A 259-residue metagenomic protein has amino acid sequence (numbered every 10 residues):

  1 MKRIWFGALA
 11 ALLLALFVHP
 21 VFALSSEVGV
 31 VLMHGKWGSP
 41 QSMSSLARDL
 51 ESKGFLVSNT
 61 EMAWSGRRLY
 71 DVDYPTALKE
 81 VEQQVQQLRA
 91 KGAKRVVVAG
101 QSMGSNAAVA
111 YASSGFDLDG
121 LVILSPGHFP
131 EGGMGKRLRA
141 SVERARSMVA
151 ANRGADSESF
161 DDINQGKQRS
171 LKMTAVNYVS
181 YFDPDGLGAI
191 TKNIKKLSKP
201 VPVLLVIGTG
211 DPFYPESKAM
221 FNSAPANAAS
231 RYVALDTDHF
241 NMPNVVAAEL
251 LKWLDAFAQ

Functional and structural regions predicted by a protein language model:
K36-A47, E216-S217: The serine-hydrolase catalytic nucleophile loop
S42, D71-K91: Alpha/beta-hydrolase active-site loop
E51-R67: Conserved alpha/beta-hydrolase
A99-G104, A108: Gly/Ala-rich beta-loop-alpha elbow adjacent to hydrolase catalytic centers
V122-G133: Active-site nucleophile loop of the alpha/beta-hydrolase fold
L197, L205-I207: Short beta-strand/loop motif that positions the catalytic acidic residue of the alpha/beta-hydrolase fold
P212-K218, M242: Conserved alpha/beta-hydrolase "acid-adjacent" motif
V233-Q259: Catalytic active-site module of serine/aspartate enzymes centered on a nucleophile-bearing elbow/loop
